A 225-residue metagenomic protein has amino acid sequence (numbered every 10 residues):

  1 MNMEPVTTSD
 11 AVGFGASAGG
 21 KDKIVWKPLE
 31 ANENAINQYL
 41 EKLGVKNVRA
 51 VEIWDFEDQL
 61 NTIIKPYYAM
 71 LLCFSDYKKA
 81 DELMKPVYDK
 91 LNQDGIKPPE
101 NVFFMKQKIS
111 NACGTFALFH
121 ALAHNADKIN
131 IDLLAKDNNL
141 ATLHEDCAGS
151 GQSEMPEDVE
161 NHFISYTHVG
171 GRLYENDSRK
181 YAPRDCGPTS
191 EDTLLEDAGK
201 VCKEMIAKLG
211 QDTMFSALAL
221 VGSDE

Functional and structural regions predicted by a protein language model:
N2-E225: Cysteine-dependent deubiquitinase/ubiquitin-like isopeptidase catalytic cores across multiple families
